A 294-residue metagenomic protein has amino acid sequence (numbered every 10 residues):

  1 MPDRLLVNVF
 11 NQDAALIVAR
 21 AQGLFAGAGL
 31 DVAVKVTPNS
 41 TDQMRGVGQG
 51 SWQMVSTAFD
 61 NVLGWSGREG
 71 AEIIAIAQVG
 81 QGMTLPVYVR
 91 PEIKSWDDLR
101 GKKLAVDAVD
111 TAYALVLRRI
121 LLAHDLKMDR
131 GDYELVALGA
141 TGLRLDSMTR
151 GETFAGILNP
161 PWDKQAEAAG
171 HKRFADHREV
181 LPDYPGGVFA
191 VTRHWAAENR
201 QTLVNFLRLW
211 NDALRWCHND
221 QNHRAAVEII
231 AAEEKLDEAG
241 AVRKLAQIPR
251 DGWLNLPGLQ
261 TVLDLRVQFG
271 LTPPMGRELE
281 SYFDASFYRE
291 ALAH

Functional and structural regions predicted by a protein language model:
M1-M128, D132-A137, F154-P160, R173-H177 (+1 more regions): Short, glycine-/small- and polar/acidic-enriched structural segments that line small-molecule recognition paths
I17, L63-S66, R118, K164 (+3 more regions): Predominant activation on well-ordered alpha-helical scaffold segments within soluble catalytic domains
L24, A28, I120, Q165 (+2 more regions): Residues within well-ordered alpha helices
L143, S147-I230: Pocket-lining segment of extracytoplasmic ligand-binding domains
A197-P273: Secondary-structure end/capping motifs
V267-H294: Conserved C-terminal helix/tail region of periplasmic/extracytoplasmic solute-binding proteins
